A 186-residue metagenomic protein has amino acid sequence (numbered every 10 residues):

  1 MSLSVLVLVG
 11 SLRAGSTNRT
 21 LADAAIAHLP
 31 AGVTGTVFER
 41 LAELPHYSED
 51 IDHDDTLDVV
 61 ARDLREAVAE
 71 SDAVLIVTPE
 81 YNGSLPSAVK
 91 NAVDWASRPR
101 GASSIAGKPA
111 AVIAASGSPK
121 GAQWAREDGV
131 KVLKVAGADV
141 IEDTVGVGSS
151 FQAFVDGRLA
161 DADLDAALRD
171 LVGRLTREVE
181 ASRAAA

Functional and structural regions predicted by a protein language model:
M1-S2, I105: Short, flexible coil/linker segments at domain boundaries that flank nucleotide/cofactor-interacting
S2-V33: N-terminal beta1-alpha1 ligand-phosphate binding loop
V5, N18, A22, L44 (+5 more regions): A general structural signal for well-ordered alpha-helical segments in protein cores
L6, D139-A186: Glycine-rich phosphate/pyrophosphate-binding loop and the adjoining helix
G10-L12, R40, A115-S116: Cofactor-binding loop segments of dinucleotide-utilizing enzymes, especially the Rossmann-like FAD- and NAD(P)+-binding
V33-Y47, D139-G148: Short beta-strand elements in bilobed, periplasmic/extracellular small-molecule ligand-binding domains
R40-D58, A153-D156: N-terminal beta-loop-helix "entrance" segment that forms/cooperates in small-molecule cofactor or anionic ligand
T56-A136: Helix-loop-strand module that forms the ligand-binding subsite of alpha/beta enzymes
